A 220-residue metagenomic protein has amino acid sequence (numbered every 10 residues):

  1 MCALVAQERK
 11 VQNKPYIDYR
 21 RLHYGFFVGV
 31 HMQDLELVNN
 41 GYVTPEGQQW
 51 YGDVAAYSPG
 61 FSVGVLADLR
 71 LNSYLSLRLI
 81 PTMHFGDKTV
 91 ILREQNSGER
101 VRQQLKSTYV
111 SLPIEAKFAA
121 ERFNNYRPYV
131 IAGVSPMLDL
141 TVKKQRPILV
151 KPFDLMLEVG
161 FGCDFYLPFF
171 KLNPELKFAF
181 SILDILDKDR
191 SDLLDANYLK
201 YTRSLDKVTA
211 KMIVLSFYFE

Functional and structural regions predicted by a protein language model:
L4-P59, M212, Y218-E220: Short glycine/proline- and aromatic-enriched beta-strand/turn motifs that initiate or cap beta-hairpins
V11, P152, Y166-E220: Predominantly the C-terminal beta-signal and adjacent terminal strand-loop region of outer-membrane beta-barrel
R20-L22, Y57-F61, K106-L112, Y126 (+2 more regions): Residues that define the transmembrane beta-barrel architecture of outer-membrane proteins
F26-V30, F61-L69, P81-M83, L112-A120 (+5 more regions): Residues on the lipid-exposed face of transmembrane beta-strands in outer-membrane beta-barrel proteins
H31-L35, H84-K88, S135-T141, A179-I185: Structural signature of outer-membrane beta-barrel domains
D34, L75-L77, N124, F169-L172: Repeated loop/turn-to-beta-strand initiation elements of outer-membrane beta-barrel proteins
V38-V54, G86-S107, L140-V150, L186-L205: Flexible, solvent-exposed loop segments that connect beta-strands
L79-A132: Hydrophobic, well-structured mid-protein blocks that either form specific transmembrane helices
